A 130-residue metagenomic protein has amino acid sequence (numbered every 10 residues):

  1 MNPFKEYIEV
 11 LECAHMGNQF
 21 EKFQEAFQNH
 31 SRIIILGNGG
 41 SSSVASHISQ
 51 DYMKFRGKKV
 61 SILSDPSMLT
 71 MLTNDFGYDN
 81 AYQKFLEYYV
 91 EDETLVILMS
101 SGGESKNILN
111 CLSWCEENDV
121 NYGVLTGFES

Functional and structural regions predicted by a protein language model:
M1, E25-A26, K59-V60: Short amphipathic alpha-helical segments, especially helix-boundary/capping motifs
M1-H15: Generic N-terminal amphipathic, Lys/Arg-enriched alpha-helix
N2-P3, F27-Q28, Y89-E93: A short alpha-helix capping/helix-coil boundary motif
E12-H30: A short, well-structured juxtamembrane/interface segment
S31-R32, K59: A generic secondary-structure signal marking the coil-to-beta-strand transition
N38-S130: Glycine-rich phosphate-binding loops that contact phosphosugars or nucleotide phosphates
